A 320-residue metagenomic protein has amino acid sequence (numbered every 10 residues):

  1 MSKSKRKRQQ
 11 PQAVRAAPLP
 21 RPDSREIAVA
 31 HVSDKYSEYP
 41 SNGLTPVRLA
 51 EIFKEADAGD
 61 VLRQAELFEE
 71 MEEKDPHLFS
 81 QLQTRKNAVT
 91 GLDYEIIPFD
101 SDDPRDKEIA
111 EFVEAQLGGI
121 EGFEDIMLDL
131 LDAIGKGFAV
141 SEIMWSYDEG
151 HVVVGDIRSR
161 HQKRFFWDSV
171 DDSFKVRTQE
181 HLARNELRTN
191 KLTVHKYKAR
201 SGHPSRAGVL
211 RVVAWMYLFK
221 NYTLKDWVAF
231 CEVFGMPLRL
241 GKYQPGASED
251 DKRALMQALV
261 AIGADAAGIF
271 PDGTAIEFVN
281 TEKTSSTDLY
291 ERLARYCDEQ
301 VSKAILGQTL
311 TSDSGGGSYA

Functional and structural regions predicted by a protein language model:
S2-S4, K303: Activation/maturation switch segments at domain boundaries
Q10-F79, T84-A88, I96-I262: Structured, contiguous alpha/beta core segments that scaffold functional sites
N42, T90, S314-G316: Feature targets compositionally biased, intrinsically disordered low-complexity regions with long contiguous runs
S169, S173, A267, Y296-D298: Short, surface-exposed, polar/charged, turn-prone segments marking secondary-structure boundaries
F230-F234, A261-V279: A short mid-domain helix/strand-loop element embedded in enzyme catalytic domains that forms or borders the active-site
Y243-G246, I269-A320: Surface-exposed loop-to-helix/strand elements on domain peripheries
